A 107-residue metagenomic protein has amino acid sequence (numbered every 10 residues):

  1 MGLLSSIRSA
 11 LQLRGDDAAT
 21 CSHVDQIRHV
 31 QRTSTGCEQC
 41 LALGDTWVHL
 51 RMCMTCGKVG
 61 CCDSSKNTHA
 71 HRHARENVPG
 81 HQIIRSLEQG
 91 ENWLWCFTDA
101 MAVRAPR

Functional and structural regions predicted by a protein language model:
M1-A10: Extended, low-complexity, charged intrinsically disordered regions
G15-D16: N-terminal intrinsically disordered, low-complexity tails
A19-I27, Q31-G36, L43, V59-R107: Cys/His-rich, Zn2+-coordinating zinc-finger modules
C37-C40, C53: Short cysteine-rich clusters marking metal-coordination/redox-active sites
D45-M54: Canonical RING-type zinc finger of E3 ubiquitin-protein ligases
